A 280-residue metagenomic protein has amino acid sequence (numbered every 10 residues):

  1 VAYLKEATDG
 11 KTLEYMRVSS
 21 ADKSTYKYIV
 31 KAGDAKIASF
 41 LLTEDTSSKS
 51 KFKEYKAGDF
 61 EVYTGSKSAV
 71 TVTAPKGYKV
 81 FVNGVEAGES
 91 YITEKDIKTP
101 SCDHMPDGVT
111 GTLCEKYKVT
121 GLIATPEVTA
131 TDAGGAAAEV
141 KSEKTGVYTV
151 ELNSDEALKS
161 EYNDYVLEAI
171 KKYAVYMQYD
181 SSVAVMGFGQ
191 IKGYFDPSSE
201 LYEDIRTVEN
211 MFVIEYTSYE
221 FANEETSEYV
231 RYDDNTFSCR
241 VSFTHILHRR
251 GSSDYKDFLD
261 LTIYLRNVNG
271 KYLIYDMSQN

Functional and structural regions predicted by a protein language model:
V1-T8, T12, G77, S154-E220: Core segments of small alpha/beta cavity-forming domains
G10-E89, T120-I123, D132, V230-N280: Exposed beta-sheet edge and beta->alpha loop/turn motif
T46-E54, K95-C102, Y148-E151: Short, surface-exposed linear segments at secondary-structure transitions and domain or protein termini
K51-E61, A137-L167: Extracellular beta-sheet/turn segments enriched in Thr/Pro/Gly and aliphatic residues
G77, V85-A87, T93-D96, P100-D103: Non-catalytic recognition/regulatory regions in large multidomain proteins
V85-E94, S198-R206: Short helix-loop boundary/capping segments
K98-G134, T145: Short Pro-Gly-centered beta-turn/loop motif in secreted/extracellular proteins
L113-E115, A222-S227, D260: Short structured motifs
